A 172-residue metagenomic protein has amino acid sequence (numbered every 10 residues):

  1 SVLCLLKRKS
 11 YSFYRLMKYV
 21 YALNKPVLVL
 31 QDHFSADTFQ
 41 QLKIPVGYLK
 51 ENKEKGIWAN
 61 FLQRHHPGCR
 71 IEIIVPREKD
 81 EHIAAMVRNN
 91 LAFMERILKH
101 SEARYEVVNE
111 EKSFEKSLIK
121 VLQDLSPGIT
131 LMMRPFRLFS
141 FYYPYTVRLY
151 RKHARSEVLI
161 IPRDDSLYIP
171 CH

Functional and structural regions predicted by a protein language model:
S1-L3, K9-S10, K99-R148, K152-S156 (+1 more regions): Structural beta-alpha unit
V2-G56, H65, K152-H172: Intrinsically disordered or low-complexity boundary/linker segments at protein termini and domain junctions
Y11-S12, E51-N52, H82-I83, F139-Y142: Secondary-structure boundary/capping motif
F13-Y14, I57, A92, K116 (+1 more regions): Residue-level marker for well-ordered alpha-helical positions
L16-V20, N60, E95, I119 (+1 more regions): Short amphipathic alpha-helical segments and helix-helix/interface helices
A22-K25, E81-A85, E111-S113: Short acidic/polar alpha-helix capping motifs at helix-coil junctions
L28-D32, R64-P67, R88-L91, L118-V121: Short hydrophobic/aromatic-rich motifs at helix boundaries and adjacent loops
Q41-M86, N90-R104, P127, H153-L167: Small/aliphatic-rich secondary-structure junction motif
